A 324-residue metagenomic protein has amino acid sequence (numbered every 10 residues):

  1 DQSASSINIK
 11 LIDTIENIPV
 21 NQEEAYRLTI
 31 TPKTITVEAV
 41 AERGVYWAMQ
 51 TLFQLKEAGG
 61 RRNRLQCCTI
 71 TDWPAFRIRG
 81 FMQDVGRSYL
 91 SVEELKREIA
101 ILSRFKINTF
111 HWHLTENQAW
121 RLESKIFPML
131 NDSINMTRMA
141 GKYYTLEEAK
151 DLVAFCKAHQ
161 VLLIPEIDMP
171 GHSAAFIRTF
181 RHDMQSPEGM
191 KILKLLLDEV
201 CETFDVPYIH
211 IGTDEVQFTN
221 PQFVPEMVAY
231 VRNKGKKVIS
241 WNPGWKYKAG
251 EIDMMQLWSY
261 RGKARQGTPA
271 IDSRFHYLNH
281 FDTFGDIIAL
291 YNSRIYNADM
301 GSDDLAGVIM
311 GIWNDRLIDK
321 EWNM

Functional and structural regions predicted by a protein language model:
D1-F76: Contiguous, structured surface segment used for ligand recognition
N63-C68, I192-D198, R261, I295: Alpha-helical scaffolding within the catalytic cores of extracellular/periplasmic polymer-degrading hydrolases
F76-K234: Substrate-binding cleft of carbohydrate-active enzyme catalytic domains
R79-M82, H111-H113, I164-P165, Y208-H210 (+4 more regions): Structural recognition of the beta-strand scaffold that forms the well-ordered cores of secreted hydrolase catalytic
G86, T115-A119, D168-H172, D214-V216 (+4 more regions): Active-site beta-loop-alpha junctions enriched in small/polar residues
S124-P128, R178-H182, K248-L257, F284-A289: Short low-complexity, flexible loop/linker segments enriched in glycine and/or proline with clustered acidic
F218-F284: C-terminal active-site-proximal or functional interface alpha/beta core segments in diverse enzymes
S259-M324: Flexible, acidic glycine-rich loops studded with aromatic residues
